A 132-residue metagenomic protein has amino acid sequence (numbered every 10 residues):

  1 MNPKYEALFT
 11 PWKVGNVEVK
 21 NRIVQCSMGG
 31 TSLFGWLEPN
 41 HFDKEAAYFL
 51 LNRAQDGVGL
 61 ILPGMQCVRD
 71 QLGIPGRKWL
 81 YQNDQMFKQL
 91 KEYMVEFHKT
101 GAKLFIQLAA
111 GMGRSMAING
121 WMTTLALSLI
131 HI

Functional and structural regions predicted by a protein language model:
M1-M112, I118: N-terminal capping/small domains of soluble enzymes
M122-T124: Nucleic-acid-contacting surfaces of polymerase cores and analogous helical-repeat interfaces
I130-I132: Conserved small/polar residues in nucleotide/adenosyl-binding loops
